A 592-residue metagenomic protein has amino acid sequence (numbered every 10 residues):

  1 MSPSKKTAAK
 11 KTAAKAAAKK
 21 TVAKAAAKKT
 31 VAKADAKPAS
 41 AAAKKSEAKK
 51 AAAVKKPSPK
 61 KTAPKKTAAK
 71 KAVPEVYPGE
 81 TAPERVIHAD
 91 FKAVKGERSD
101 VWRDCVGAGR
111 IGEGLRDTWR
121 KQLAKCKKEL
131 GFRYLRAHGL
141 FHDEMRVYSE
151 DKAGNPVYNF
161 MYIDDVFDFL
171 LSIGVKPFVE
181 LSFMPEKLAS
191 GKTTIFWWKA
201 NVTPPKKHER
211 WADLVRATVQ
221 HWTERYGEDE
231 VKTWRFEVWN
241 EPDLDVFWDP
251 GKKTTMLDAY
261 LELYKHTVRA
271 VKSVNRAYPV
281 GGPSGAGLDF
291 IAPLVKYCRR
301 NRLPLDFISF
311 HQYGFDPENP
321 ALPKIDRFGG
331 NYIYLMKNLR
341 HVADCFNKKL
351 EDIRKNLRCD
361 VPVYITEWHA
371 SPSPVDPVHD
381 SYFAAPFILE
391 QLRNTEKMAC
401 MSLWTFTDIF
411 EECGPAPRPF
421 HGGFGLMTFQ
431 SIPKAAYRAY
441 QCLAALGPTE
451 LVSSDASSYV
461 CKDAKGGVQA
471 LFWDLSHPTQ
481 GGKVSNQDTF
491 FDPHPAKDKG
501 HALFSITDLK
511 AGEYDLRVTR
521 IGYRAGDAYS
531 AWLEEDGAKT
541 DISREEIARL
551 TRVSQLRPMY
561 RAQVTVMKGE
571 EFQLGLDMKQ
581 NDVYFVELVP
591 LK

Functional and structural regions predicted by a protein language model:
S2-T7, K11, A16-K20, K24-K33 (+9 more regions): Non-catalytic accessory regions flanking glycosidase/transglycosidase catalytic cores in CAZymes
G109-K121, D143, G154-M161, E186-K187 (+6 more regions): Acidic-and-aromatic substrate-binding clefts and catalytic sites of carbohydrate-active enzymes
R146-E150, K192, F247-G251, P320-P323 (+1 more regions): Short acidic, glycine/proline-rich loop/turn micro-motifs
A200-K207, G330-V342, G425-T428: A short acidic, glycine-rich active-site loop that binds or catalyzes chemistry on phosphate/adenosine moieties
E241: Conserved glycine-rich "GG(E/T)P / GGGxP" loop and the immediately following alpha-helix in the radical SAM core
D249, P320, G414, G482-K483: Short, well-ordered secondary-structure micro-motifs
T255-M401, P419: Noncatalytic carbohydrate-binding groove/subsite architecture in carbohydrate-active enzymes
